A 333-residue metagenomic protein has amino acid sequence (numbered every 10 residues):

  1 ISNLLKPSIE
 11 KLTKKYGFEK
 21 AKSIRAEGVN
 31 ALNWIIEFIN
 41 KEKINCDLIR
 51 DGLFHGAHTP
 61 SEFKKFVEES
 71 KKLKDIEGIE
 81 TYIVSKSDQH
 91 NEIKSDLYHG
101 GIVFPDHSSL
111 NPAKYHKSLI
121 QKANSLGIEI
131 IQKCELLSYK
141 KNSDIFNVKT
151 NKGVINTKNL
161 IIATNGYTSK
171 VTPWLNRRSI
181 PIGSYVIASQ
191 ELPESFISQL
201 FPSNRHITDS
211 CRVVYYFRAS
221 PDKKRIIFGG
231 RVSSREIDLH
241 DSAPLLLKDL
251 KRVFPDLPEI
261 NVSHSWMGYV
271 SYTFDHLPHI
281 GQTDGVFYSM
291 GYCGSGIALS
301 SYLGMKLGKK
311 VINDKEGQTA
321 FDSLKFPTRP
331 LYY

Functional and structural regions predicted by a protein language model:
I1-A26: Glycine-rich active-site loop/strand segments that organize a redox cofactor
P7-K14, E37-S118: Flavin (FAD/FMN) cofactor-binding and adjacent substrate-gating region of FAD-dependent oxidoreductase domains
N30-W34, I39-I49, L136-S138, V148 (+1 more regions): Active-site substrate-recognition segment that forms the wall of the catalytic cavity or substrate channel
K64-D75, D96-N159, A163: Helical element adjacent to the flavin cofactor pocket in flavoenzyme catalytic cores
Y82-S85, E129-I131, S263-S265: General small-molecule cofactor/ligand-binding pocket signal
L97-I102, G281-S289: Glycine/charged-rich beta-loop-alpha catalytic/anionic-binding loops adjacent to active sites
K114, S118, L245, A298-K306: Short amphipathic alpha-helical face segments that pack within enzyme cores and frequently flank/anchor catalytic
D284-Y333: C-terminal lid/capping helical subdomain adjacent to the catalytic/cofactor pocket in oxidative enzymes
